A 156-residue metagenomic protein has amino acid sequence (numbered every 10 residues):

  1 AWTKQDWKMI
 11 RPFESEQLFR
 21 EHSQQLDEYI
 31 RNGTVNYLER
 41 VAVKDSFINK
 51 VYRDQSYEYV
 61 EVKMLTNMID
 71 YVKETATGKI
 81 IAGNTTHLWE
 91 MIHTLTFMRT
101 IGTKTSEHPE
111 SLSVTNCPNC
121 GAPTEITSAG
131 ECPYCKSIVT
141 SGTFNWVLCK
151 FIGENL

Functional and structural regions predicted by a protein language model:
A1-T3, Q24-I30, N49-E58, P123-A129: Short, charged low-complexity intrinsically disordered segments located at boundaries of structured domains
A1-V41, N119, P133-I138: Core segments of small alpha/beta cavity-forming domains
E14, L18, H22, S56-E58 (+1 more regions): Helical mechanochemical/support elements of P-loop NTPase systems and associated helical scaffolds
S15, N67, G102: Residue-level marker of positions within ordered structural domains that often coincide with functionally constrained
R31-A76: Surface-exposed, charged secondary-structure patches
Y59-E61, T75-L156: Short beta-strand edge/turn micro-motifs at domain boundaries
